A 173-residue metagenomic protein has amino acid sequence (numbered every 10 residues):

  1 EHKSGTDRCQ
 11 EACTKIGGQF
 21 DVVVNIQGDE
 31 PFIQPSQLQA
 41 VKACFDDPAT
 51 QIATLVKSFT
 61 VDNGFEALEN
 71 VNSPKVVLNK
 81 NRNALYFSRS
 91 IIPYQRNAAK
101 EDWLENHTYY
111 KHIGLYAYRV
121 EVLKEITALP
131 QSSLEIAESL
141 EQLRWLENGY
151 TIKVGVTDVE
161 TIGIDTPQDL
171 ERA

Functional and structural regions predicted by a protein language model:
E1-A40: Short phosphate-binding loop-to-helix
H2-T6, T60-D62, T161-I162: A short acidic, often aromatic-flanked loop/helix-cap motif at beta-alpha or helix-coil junctions that lines enzyme
A12-T14, V77-N79, I164-D165: Short beta-strand-to-turn element immediately C-terminal to the catalytic PLP-Schiff-base lysine in fold type I
K15, C44, N148: Active-site catalytic microenvironments for nucleophilic, acid-base chemistry
G18, W103-A173: Conserved alpha/beta core of the MobA/IspD/sugar-nucleotide pyrophosphorylase nucleotidyltransferase superfamily
N25, L55, G155: Short beta-strand and adjacent tight-turn residues that come in two discontinuous sequence segments and form the edges
Q34-I126: Conserved core of the sugar-phosphate nucleotidyltransferase
